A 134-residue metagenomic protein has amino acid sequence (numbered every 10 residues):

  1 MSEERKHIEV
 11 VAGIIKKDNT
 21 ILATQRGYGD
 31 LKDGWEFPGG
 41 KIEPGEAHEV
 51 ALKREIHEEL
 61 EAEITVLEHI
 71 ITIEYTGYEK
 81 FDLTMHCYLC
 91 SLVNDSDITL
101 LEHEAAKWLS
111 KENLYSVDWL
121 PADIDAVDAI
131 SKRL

Functional and structural regions predicted by a protein language model:
S2-I21, K41: Conserved N-terminal beta-strand and adjoining loop/helix that marks the start of the Nudix/MutT-like hydrolase domain
E9-V11, N19, L83-H86, E104: Change "...and in nucleic-acid phosphodiester-cleaving endonucleases..." to "...and in nucleic-acid processing enzymes
K17-E58: Conserved Nudix-box catalytic region and its N-terminal flanking loop in Nudix hydrolases and closely related
D30, W35, L100-L134: Nudix hydrolase/Nudix homology domain
E59-V66: Short secondary-structure junctions
E63, I73-D97, K107, K111: Active-site-adjacent beta-strand/loop module that shapes the phosphate/pyrophosphate-binding cleft
